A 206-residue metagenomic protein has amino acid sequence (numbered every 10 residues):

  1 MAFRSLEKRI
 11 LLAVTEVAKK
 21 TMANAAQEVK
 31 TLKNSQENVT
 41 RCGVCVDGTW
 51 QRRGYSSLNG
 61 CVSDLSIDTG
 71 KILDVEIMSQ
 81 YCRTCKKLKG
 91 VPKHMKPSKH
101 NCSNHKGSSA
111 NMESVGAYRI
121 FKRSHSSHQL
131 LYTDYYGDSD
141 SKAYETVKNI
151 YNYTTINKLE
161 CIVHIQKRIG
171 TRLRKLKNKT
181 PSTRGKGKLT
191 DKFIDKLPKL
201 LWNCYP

Functional and structural regions predicted by a protein language model:
M1-D134, S141-I156, E160-P206: RNase H-like nuclease fold core
